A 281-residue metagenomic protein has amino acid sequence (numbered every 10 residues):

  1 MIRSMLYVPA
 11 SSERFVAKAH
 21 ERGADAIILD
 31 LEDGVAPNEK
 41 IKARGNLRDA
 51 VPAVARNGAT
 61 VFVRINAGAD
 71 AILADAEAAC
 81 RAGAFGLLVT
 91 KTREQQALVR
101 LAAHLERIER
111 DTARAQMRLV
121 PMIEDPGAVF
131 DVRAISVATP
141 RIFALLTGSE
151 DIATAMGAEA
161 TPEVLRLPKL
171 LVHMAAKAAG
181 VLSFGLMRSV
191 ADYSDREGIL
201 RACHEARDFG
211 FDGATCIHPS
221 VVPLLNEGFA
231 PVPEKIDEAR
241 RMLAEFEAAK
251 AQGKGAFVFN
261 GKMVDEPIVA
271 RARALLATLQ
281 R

Functional and structural regions predicted by a protein language model:
M1-R281: Expand to "…catalyze enediolate/carbanion chemistry for C-C bond making/breaking, isomerization, decarboxylation
